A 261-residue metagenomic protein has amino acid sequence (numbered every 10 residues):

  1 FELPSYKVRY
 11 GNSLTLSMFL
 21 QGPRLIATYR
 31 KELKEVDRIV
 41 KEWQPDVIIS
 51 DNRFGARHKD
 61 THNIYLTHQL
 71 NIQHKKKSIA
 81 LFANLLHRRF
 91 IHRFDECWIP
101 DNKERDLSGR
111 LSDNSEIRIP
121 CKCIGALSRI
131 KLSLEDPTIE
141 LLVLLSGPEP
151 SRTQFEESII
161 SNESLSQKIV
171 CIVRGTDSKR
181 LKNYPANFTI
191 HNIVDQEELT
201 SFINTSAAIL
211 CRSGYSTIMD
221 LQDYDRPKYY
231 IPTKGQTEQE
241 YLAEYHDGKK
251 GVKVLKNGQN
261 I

Functional and structural regions predicted by a protein language model:
F1, K122-G125, I190-I193, V252-N260: Short acidic-hydrophobic, aromatic-tinged amphipathic segments that line or gate anion-handling sites
F1-G22, I190: Conserved nucleotide-sugar phosphate-binding/catalytic loop shared by glycosyltransferases and other
S13-G55: Conserved nucleotide-sugar donor-binding subdomain of glycosyltransferases
E42-Q44, R93, E140, N204-T205 (+1 more regions): Alpha-helix C-terminal capping/helix-to-coil transition sites in glycosyltransferase folds
K59-C123: Active-site-proximal region of nucleotide-activated glycan assembly enzymes, centered on histidine/acidic-rich loops
S112-D113, K122-A208, I218: Donor-nucleotide binding loops and adjacent catalytic segments primarily of GT-B fold Leloir glycosyltransferases
E198-Y241: A donor-sugar binding/catalytic signature common to diverse glycosyltransferases and related nucleotide-sugar
Q236-I261: Change "using UDP/GDP/dTDP sugars" to "using nucleotide sugars
